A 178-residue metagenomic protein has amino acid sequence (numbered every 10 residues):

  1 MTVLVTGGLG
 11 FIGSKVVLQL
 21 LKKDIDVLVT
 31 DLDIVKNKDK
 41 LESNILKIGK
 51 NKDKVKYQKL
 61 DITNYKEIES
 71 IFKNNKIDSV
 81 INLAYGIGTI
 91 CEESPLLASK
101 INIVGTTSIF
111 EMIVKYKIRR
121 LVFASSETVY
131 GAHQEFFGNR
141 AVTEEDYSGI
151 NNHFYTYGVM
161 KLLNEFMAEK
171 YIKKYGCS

Functional and structural regions predicted by a protein language model:
M1-S79: N-terminal Rossmann/SDR dinucleotide-binding element
N64, S79, G105-S108, R120 (+1 more regions): Conserved cofactor-binding/catalytic machinery of classical short-chain dehydrogenase/reductase
I71-F72, A98-S99, I113: A hydrophobic alpha-helix adjacent to the NAD(P)-binding/active-site core of NAD(P)-dependent oxidoreductases, strongly
L83-I87, S125-S126: Conserved NAD(P)H cofactor-binding loop of Rossmann-fold oxidoreductase domains
T89-G105: Short alpha-helical oligomerization interface
T107-Y155: Conserved Rossmann-fold NAD(P)-dependent oxidoreductase catalytic core, especially the SDR/UDP-sugar
N152-S178: Active-site Tyr-X1-5-Lys
